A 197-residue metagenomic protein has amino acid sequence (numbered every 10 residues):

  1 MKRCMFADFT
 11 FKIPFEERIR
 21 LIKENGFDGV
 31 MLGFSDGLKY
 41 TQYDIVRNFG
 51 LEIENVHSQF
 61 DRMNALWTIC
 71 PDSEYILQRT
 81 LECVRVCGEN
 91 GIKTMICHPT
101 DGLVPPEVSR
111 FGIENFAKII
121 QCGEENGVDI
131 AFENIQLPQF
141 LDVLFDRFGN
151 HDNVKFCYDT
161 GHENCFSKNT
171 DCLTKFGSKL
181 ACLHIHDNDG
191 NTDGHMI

Functional and structural regions predicted by a protein language model:
M1-E82, G88, E124, D142 (+1 more regions): N-terminal pre-domain/capping segments
F9-F11, D36-L38, Q59-R62, P99-L103 (+3 more regions): Active-site-proximal loop/turn and secondary-structure-junction residues that shape catalytic pockets, frequently
D28, K93, A181: Short acidic/polar active-site loop segments enriched in Thr and Asp
L38-I45, V104-I113, Q139: Active-site-adjacent beta->alpha loops and helix N-cap segments on the catalytic face of soluble alpha/beta enzymes
D44, D72-L81, S109-A117, K168-K175 (+1 more regions): Charged helix-capping and loop-helix junction motifs
V56, A117-I197: Acidic/histidine-rich catalytic cores of soluble enzymes
R62-I69, D101-E107, C165-F166, G190-M196: A short acidic, helix-capping loop that chelates divalent metal ions and anchors anionic groups
C83, C87-E107, N126, N134-I135: Active-site groove signature of glycoside hydrolases
